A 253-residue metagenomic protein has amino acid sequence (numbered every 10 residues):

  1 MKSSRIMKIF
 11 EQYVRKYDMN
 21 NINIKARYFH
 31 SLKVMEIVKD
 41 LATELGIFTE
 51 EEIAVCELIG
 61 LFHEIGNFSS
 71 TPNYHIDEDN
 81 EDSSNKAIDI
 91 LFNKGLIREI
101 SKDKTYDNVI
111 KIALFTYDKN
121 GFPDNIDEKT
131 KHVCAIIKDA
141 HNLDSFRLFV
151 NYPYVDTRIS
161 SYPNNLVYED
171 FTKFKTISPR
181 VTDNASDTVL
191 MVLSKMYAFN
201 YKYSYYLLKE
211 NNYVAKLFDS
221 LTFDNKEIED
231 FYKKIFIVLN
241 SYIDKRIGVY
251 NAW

Functional and structural regions predicted by a protein language model:
M1-N85, D127: Acidic/His-rich, divalent-metal-binding segments that scaffold phosphate/diphosphate chemistry
M1-S4, K8-Q12, E50, N85 (+5 more regions): Generic alpha-helical secondary structure signal
I24-Y28, L32, E36-T49, F62 (+2 more regions): Divalent metal-dependent phosphate-bond-processing catalytic cores, especially two-metal-ion Mg2+/Mn2+ enzymes that act
F48-L61, D103-A113, T130-I136: Alpha-helical scaffolds flanking conserved acidic
E81, I90-F92, K102-Y117, G121 (+1 more regions): Sequence-structural signature of the catalytic-core scaffold of metal-dependent phosphohydrolases that act on
L91-L96, M196: Helix-loop "lid/cap" segments that line or gate small-molecule binding pockets
I97-S101: Short, polar/flexible loop-turn hinges at active-site or ligand-entry regions and domain interfaces
